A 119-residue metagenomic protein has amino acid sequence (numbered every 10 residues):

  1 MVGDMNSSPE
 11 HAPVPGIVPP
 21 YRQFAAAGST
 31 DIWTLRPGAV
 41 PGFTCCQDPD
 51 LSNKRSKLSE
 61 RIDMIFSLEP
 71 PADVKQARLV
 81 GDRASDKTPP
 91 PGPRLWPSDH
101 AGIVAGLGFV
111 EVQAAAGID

Functional and structural regions predicted by a protein language model:
V2-D4: Active-site flanking residues adjacent to catalytic metal/cofactor-binding acidic residues
S7-D119: Metal-dependent phosphoester-hydrolase catalytic domains
